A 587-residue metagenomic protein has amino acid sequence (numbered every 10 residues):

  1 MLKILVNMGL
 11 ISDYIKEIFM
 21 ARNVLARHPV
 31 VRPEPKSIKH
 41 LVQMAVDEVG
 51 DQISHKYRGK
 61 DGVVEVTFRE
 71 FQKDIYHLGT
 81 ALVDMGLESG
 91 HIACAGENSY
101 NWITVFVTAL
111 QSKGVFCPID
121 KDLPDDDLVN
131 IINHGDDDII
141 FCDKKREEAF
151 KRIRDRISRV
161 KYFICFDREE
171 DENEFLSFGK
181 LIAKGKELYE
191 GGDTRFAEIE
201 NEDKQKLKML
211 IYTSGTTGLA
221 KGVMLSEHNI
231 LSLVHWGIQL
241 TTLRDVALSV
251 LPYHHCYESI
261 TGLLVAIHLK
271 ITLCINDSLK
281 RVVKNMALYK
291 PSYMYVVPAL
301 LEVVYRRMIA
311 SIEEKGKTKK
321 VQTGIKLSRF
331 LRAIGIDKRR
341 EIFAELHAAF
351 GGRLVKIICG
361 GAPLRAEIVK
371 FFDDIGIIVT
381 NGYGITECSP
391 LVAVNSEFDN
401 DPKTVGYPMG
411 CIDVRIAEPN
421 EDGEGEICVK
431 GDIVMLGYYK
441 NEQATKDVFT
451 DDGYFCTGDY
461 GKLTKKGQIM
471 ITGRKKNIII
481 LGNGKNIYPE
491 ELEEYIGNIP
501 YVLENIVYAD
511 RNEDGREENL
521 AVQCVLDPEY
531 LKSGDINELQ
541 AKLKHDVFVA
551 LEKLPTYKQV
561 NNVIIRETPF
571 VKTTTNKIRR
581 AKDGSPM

Functional and structural regions predicted by a protein language model:
L2-N7, Q111-K184, E518, P528: Structural core segment of the AMP-binding/adenylate-forming
E34, V63-V66, G79-L123: Conserved AMP-binding/adenylate-forming
G50-I53, C165, K186-Y212, L219 (+1 more regions): Conserved pre-ATP/AMP-binding loop-to-beta segment of ANL
E65-R69, K208-V234: Conserved AMP-binding A3 loop
L123, I140, G431, L436-G437 (+1 more regions): AMP-binding/adenylate-forming catalytic core of the ANL superfamily
L231-S249, Y253-F343, R353: Conserved AMP-binding/adenylation subdomain of ANL enzymes
M294, K338-I469, K475-I478, L503: Conserved AMP-binding/adenylate-forming
I506-R511, A521, F548-M587: Conserved C-terminal "lid"/linker of ANL adenylate-forming enzymes
